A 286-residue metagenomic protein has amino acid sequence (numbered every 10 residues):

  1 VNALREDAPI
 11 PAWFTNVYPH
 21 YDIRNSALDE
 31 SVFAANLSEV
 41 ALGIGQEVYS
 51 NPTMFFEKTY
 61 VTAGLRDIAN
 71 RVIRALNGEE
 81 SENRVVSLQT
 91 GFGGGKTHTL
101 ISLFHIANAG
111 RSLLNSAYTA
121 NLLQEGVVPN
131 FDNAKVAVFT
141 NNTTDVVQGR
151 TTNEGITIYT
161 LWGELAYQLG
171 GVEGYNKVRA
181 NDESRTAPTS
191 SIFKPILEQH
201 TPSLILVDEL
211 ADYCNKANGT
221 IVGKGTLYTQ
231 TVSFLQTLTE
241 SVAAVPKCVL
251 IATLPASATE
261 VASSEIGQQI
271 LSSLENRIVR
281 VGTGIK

Functional and structural regions predicted by a protein language model:
V1-G94, I101, A107, Q268-K286: Walker A/P-loop-proximal flanking segment of P-loop NTPase domains
V48-Y49, A107-L123, I221, G225 (+2 more regions): Phosphate-handling catalytic cores of nucleic-acid transaction enzymes
F56-T59, V86-G91, H98-I192, T283-K286: P-loop NTPase motor core
I68, I158-L161, L165, Y228-Q236: Well-ordered, non-membrane alpha-helical segments in soluble/globular domains
R84-G91, K96-T99, A134-A137, T201-L206 (+4 more regions): Beta-sheet entry/capping signal
T99-F104, Q148-R150, K216-N218, E260-I266: A short acidic (Asp/Glu
E125-V127, D132-V147, Y159, T237-A244 (+1 more regions): Conserved P-loop NTPase catalytic core
Y175-E209, N218, T229-Q230, V245: Mid-core helix/loop region of P-loop NTP-binding domains shared across ATPases and GTPases
